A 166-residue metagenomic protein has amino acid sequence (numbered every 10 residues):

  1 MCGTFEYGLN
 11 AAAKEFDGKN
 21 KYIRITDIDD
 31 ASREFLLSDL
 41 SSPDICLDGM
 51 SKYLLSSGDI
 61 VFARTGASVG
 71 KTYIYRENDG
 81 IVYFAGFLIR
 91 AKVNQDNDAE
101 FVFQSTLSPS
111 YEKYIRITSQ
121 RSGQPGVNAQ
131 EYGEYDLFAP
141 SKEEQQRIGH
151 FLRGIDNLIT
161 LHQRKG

Functional and structural regions predicted by a protein language model:
M1-Y7, K142: Non-catalytic DNA-recognition/assembly elements of restriction-modification systems
A11, F35-S38, L161-G166: Short, tandemly repeated low-complexity microdomains enriched for cysteine and small residues
A11-F16, V82-F87, Q120-Q146: A short glycine-rich beta-alpha junction/loop motif
K14-E34: Short beta-strand/loop turn elements enriched in aromatics
R24-T26, L40-P109: A short beta-sheet element
Y111-I115: Periplasmic-binding protein-like
R116-I117, E134, L161: The feature marks the first
A139-G166: Amphipathic alpha-helical coiled-coil/heptad-repeat segments
